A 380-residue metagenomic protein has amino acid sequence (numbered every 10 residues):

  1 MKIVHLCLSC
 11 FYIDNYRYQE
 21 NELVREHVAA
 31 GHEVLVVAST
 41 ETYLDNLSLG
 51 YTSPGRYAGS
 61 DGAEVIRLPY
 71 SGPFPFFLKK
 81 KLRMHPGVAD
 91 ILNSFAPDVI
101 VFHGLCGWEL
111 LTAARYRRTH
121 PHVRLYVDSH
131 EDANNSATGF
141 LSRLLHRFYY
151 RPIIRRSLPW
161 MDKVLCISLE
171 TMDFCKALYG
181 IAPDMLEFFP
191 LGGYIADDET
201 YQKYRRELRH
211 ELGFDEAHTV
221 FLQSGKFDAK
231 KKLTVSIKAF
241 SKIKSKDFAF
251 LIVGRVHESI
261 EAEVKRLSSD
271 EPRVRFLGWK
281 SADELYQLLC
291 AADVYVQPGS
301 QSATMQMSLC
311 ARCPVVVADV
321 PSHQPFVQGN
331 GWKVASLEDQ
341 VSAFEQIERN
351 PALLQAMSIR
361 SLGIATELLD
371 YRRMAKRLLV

Functional and structural regions predicted by a protein language model:
M1-S53, D61, S241, R372: N-terminal subdomain of nucleotide-sugar transferases
V4, D215-K231, I237-F240, L251: Conserved donor-binding/catalytic core segment of Leloir-type glycosyltransferases
A38, R124, R143, R151-K203: Donor nucleotide-sugar binding/catalytic pocket of nucleotide-sugar-dependent glycosyltransferases
G193-Y194, S224, A249-A262: Glycosyltransferase donor-sugar binding loop
A262-E284: Nucleotide-activated donor-binding/catalytic signature segment of Leloir-type glycosyltransferases, i.e., the conserved
L288-S300, C313-P314: Acidic donor-binding loop of glycosyltransferase active sites
V320, Q324-Q346, A352-Q355: Change "using UDP/GDP/dTDP sugars" to "using nucleotide sugars
P351-V380: A charged, aromatic-enriched C-terminal amphipathic alpha-helix characteristic of glycosyltransferases across folds
